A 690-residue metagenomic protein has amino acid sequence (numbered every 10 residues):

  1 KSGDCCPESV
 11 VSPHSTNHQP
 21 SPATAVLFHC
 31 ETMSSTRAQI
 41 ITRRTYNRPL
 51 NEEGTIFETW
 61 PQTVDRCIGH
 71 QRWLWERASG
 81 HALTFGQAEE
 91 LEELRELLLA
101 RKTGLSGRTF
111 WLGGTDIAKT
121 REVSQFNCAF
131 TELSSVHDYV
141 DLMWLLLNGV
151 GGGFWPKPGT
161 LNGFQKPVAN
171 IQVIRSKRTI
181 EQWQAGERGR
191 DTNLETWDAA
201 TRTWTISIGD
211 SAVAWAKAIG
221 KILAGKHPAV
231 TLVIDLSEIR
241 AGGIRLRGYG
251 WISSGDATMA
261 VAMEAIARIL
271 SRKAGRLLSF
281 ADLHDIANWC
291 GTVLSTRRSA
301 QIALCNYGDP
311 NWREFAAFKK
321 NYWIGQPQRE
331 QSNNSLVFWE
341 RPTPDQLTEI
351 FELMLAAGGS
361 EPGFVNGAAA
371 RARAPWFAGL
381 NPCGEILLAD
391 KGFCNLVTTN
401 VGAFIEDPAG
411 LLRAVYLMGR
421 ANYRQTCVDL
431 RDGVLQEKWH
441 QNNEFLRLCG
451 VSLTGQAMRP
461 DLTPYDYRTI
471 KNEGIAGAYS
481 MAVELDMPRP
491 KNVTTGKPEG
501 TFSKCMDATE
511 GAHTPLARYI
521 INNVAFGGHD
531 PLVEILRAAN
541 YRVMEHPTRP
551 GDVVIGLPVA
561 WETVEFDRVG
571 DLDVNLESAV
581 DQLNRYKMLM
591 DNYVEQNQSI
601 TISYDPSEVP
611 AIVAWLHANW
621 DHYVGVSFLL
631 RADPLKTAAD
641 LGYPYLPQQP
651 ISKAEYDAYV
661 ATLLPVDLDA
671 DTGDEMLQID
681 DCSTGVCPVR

Functional and structural regions predicted by a protein language model:
D4, H14-H18, H29: Intrinsic-disorder-associated, low-complexity terminal segments enriched in Asp/Asn/His/Tyr and depleted of Lys/Arg
C5, F28-R690: Extended catalytic cores of very large enzyme megasubunits
S9, S15-T16, P22-A25: Intrinsic disorder/low-complexity segments
V10-V11, C687: Mature cores of small secreted peptide/protein domains
